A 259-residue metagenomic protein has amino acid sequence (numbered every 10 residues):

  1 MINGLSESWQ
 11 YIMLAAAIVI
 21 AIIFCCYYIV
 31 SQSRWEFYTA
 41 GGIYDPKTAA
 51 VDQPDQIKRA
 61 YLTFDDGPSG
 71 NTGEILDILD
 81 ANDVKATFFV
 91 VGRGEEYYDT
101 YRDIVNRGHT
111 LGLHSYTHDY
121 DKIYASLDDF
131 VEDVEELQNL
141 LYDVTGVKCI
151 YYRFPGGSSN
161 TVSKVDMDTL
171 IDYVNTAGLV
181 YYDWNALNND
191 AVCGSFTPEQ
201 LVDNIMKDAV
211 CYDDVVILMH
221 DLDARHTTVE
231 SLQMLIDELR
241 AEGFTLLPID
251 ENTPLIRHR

Functional and structural regions predicted by a protein language model:
M1-Y61, D77-T87, N185-N188, E199 (+1 more regions): Terminal accessory/targeting
W35-K148, E238, P254: Active-site beta->alpha N-cap acidic-glycine motif
E96, H118-L218, L222-R240, F244-T245 (+1 more regions): Catalytic domains of cell-wall/extracellular-matrix polysaccharide-remodeling enzymes, centered on de-N-acetylation
